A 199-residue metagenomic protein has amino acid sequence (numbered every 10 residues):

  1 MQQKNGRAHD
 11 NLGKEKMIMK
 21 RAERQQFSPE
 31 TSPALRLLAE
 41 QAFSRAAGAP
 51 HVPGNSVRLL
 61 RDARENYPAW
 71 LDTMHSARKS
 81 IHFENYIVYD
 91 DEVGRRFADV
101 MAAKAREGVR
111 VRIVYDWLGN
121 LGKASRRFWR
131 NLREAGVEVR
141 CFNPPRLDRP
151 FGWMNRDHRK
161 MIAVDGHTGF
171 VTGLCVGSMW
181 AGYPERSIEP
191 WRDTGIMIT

Functional and structural regions predicted by a protein language model:
M1-T199: N-terminal localization/anchoring segments of enzymes in phospholipid and broader phosphate metabolism
